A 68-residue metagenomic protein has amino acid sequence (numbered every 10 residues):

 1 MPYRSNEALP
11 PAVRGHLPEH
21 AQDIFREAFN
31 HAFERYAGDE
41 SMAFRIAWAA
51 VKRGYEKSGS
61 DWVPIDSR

Functional and structural regions predicted by a protein language model:
M1-R68: C-terminal alpha-helical interaction appendages
